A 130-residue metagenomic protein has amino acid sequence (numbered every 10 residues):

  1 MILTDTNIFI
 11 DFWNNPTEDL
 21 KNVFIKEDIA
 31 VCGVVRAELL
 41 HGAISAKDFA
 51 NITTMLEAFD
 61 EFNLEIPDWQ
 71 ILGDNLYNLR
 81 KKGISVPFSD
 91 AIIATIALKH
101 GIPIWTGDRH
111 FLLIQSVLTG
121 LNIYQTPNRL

Functional and structural regions predicted by a protein language model:
M1, P16, L98-L130: Acidic, PIN/NYN-like endoribonuclease modules and their adjacent C-terminal/linker elements
M1-V31, L40-T54: Short, well-structured N-terminal submotif of metal-dependent ribonuclease cores
D5-T6, V35, G107: A secondary-structure boundary/capping signal
F9, R36-L39, F111-L112: A generic structural signal for short hydrophobic patches within well-formed alpha-helices
F24, T54-M55, L79, A97: A generic structural signal for well-ordered alpha-helical segments
A30, F62, Y124: General small-molecule cofactor/ligand-binding pocket signal
A46-A50, L79-R80, L121-Q125: Short, hinge-like loop/turn segments at secondary-structure boundaries
E61-R109: Active-site neighborhoods of divalent-metal-dependent phosphate/nucleic-acid chemistry enzymes
